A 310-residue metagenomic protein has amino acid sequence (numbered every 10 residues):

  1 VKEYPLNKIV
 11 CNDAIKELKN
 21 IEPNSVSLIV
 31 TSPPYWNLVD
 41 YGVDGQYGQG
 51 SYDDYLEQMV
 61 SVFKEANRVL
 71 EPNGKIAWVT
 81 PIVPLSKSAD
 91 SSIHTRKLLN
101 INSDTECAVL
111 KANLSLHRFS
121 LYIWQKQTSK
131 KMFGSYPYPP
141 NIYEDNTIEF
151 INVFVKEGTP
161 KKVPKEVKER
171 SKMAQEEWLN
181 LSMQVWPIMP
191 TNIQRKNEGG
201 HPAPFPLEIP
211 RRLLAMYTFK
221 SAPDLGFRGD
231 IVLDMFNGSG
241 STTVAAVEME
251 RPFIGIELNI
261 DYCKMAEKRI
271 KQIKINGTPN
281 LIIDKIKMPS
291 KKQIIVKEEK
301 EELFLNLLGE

Functional and structural regions predicted by a protein language model:
V1-E17, E267-N306: S-adenosyl-L-methionine
V1-M265, F304-E310: Core catalytic lobe of class I
